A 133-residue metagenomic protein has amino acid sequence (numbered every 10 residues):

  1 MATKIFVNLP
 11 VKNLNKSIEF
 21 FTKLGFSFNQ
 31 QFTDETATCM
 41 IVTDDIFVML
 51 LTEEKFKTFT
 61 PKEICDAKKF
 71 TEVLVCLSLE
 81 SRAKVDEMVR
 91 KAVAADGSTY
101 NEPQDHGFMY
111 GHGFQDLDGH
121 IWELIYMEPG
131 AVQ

Functional and structural regions predicted by a protein language model:
M1-I18, E72-L77, E128-Q133: N-terminal beta-strand motif that seeds the catalytic metal site of vicinal oxygen chelate
A2-L14, F28-N29, M88, F114 (+1 more regions): Extended, non-catalytic scaffold segments that flank or surround catalytic motifs
N8-F56: Core segments of cupin and vicinal oxygen chelate
E35-A37, E72, M109: Short hydrophobic/aromatic beta-strand or adjacent loop that forms the aromatic wall/cage of a ligand/substrate-binding
F56-E63, A131-Q133: A short, acidic/glycine-rich surface segment
C65-F70: Short, flexible turn/loop "capping" segments at secondary-structure junctions
V73-R90, D96-S98: Mid-chain, well-packed structural core segment of small domains
V89-Q133: Vicinal oxygen chelate
